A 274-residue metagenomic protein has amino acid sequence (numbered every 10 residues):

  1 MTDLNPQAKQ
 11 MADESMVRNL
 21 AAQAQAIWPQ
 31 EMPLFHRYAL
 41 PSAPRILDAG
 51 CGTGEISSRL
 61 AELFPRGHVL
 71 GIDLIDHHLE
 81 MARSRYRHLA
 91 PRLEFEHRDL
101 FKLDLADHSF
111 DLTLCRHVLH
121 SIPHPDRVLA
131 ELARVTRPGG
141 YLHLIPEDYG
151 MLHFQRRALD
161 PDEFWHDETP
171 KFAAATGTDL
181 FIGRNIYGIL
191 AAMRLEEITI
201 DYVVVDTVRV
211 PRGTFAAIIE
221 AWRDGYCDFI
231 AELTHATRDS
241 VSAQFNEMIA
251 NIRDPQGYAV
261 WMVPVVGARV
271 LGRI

Functional and structural regions predicted by a protein language model:
P6-Q10, S15-M16, I27, T199-Q256: C-terminal helical/coil "lid" or tail adjacent to the Rossmann-like core of SAM-dependent
Q25-S42, R59: Conserved alpha-helix/loop element of class I SAM-dependent methyltransferases that forms part of the SAM/SAH-binding
R45-L47, T53-K102: Class I SAM-dependent methyltransferase SAM/SAH-binding core
F101-L112: A short acidic, Gly/Pro-enriched loop at the edge of an enzyme's catalytic core that lines a small-molecule cofactor
D111-H124: A short SAM/SAH-binding and catalytic strip from SAM-dependent methyltransferases
D126-P138: A short glycine-rich, Lys/Arg-flanked "PGG" loop and its adjoining helix->strand segment in the class I
H143-R212: Conserved catalytic/acceptor-binding region of the Class I
M193-E196, V263-I274: Core SAM-dependent methyltransferase catalytic element
